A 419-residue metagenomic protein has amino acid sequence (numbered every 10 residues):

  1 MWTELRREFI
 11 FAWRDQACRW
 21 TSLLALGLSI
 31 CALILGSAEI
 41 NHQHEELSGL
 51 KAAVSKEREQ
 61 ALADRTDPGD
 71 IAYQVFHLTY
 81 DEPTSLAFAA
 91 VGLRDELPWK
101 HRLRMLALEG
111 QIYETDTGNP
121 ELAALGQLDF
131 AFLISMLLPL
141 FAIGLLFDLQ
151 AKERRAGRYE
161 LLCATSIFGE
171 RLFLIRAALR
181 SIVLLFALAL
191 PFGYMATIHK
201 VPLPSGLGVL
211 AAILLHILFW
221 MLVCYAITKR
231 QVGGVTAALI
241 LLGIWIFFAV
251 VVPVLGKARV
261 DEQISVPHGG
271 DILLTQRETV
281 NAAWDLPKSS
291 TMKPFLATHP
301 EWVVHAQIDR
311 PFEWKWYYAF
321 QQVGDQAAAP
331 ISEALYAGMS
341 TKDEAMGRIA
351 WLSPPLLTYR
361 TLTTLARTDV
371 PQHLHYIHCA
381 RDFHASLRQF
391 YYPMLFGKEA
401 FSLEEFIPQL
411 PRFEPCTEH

Functional and structural regions predicted by a protein language model:
M1-A123, W245-H419: Transmembrane alpha-helical segments and their membrane-interface loop/helix boundaries that make up the transmembrane
E4, W13, G144-L185: Helix-loop-helix units of permease transmembrane domains in multi-pass membrane transporters, especially ABC
A17, F168-G169, G206, G234-A237: Membrane-helix interface segments
W20, G234-W245: Alpha-helical transmembrane segments of multi-pass membrane transporters/permeases
L28, A32, V183, A187 (+5 more regions): Alpha-helical transmembrane segments of multipass membrane proteins
I30, A107-G110, E170-K200: Hydrophobic alpha-helical transmembrane segments that constitute the membrane-spanning cores of multi-pass membrane
G126-K152, A156: Long, hydrophobic alpha-helical segments
V209-Q231: Hydrophobic alpha-helical transmembrane segments of polytopic membrane proteins
